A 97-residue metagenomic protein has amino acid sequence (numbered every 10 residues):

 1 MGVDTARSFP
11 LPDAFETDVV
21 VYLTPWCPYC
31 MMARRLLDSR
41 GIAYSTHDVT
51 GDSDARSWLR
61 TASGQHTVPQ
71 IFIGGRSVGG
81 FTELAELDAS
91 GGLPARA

Functional and structural regions predicted by a protein language model:
T5-S45: Local sequence-structure signature of Cys/Sec-based thiol-disulfide redox active-site neighborhoods
L11-D13, P69, A85: Short secondary-structure boundary/capping segments
P28, D54, G79: Short alpha-helical
D48-H66, R76, L93-A97: Thioredoxin-like thiol-disulfide oxidoreductase module
I73-A97: Non-catalytic, surface beta->alpha helical segment in thiol-disulfide oxidoreductase systems
